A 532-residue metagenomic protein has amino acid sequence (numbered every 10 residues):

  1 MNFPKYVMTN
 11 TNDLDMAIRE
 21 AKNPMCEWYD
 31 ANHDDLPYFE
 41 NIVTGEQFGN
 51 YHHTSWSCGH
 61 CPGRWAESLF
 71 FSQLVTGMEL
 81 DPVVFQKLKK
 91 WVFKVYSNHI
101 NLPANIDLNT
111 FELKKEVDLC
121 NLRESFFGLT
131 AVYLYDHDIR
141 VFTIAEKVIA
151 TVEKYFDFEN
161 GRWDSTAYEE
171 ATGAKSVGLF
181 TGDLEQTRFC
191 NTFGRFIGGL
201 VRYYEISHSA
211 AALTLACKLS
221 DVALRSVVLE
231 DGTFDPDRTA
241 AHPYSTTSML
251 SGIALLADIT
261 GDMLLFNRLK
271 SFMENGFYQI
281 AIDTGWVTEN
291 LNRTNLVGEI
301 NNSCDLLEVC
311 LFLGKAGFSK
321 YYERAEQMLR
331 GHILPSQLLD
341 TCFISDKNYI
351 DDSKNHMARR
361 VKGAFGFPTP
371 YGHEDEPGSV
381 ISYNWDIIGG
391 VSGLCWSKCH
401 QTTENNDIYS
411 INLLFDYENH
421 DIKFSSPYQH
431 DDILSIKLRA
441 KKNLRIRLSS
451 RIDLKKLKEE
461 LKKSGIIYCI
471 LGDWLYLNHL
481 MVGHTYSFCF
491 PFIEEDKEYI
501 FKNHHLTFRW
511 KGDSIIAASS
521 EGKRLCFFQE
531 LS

Functional and structural regions predicted by a protein language model:
M1-S532: Glycan-recognition and catalytic cores of secretory/periplasmic carbohydrate-active enzymes
